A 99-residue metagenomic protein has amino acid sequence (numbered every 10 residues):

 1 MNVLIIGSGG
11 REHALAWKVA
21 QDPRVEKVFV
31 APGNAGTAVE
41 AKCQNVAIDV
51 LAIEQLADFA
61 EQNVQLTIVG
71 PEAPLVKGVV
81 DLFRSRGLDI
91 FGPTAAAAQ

Functional and structural regions predicted by a protein language model:
M1-A96: ATP-binding N-terminal substructure of ATP-dependent carboxylate-amine bond-forming enzymes
